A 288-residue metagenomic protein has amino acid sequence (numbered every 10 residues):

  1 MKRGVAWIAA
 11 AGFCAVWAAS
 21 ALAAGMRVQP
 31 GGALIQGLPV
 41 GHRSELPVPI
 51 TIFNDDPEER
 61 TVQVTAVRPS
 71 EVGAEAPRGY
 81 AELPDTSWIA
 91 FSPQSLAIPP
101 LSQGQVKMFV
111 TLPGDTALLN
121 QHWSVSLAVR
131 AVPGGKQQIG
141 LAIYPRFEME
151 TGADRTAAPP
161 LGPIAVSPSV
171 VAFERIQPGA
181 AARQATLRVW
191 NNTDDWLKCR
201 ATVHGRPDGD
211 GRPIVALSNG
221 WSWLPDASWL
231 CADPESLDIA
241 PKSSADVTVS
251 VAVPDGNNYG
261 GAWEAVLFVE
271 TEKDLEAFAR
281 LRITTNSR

Functional and structural regions predicted by a protein language model:
M1-A11: Bacterial N-terminal signal peptides that target proteins for export
A18-A19: N-terminal signal peptide c-region/cleavage motif recognized by signal peptidases
L22-E59, S95, A158-D194: Beta-sheet-dominated interaction scaffolds and their linkers
A24-P30, P57-M108, W196-S243: Surface-exposed binding patches on compact interaction domains or structured appendages
Q36-P39, S92-P99, G135, E174-R175 (+2 more regions): Beta-strand-rich interaction surfaces with strong enrichment in secreted/lumenal proteins
P49, S102-S124: Ligand-binding face of N-terminal immunoglobulin V-set domains in extracellular IgSF glycoproteins
D55-E58, G114, N191-D195, G205-P207 (+2 more regions): Short, acidic/polar linear motifs in exposed loop/turn regions
V67, G114-A157, D255-R288: Terminal connector regions
